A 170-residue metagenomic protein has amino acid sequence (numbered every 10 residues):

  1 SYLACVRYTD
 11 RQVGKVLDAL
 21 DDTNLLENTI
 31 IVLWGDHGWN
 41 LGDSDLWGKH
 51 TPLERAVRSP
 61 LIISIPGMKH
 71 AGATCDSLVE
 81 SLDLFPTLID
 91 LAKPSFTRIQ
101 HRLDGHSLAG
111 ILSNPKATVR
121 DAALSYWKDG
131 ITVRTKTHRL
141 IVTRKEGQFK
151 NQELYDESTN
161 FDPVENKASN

Functional and structural regions predicted by a protein language model:
S1-T29: A long, amphipathic alpha-helix that forms part of the scaffold/cap immediately adjacent to metal-dependent active
Y2, L25-E27, V57, K136 (+1 more regions): Residue-level preference for short coil/turn positions at secondary-structure junctions
L3-Y8, G48-S59, K69-P86, F96-H106 (+2 more regions): A short beta-strand-to-alpha-helix junction
D18-A73, S77-E80: Histidine-centered active-site microenvironments of extracellular/periplasmic hydrolases and transferases
H37-D43, L82-F85, I89-D162: C-terminal cap/loop subdomain of S1 sulfatases and analogous C-terminal strand-loop tails that border
K69-A73, F161-N166: Short small-residue beta-strand/loop micro-motif enriched in glycine and branched aliphatics
